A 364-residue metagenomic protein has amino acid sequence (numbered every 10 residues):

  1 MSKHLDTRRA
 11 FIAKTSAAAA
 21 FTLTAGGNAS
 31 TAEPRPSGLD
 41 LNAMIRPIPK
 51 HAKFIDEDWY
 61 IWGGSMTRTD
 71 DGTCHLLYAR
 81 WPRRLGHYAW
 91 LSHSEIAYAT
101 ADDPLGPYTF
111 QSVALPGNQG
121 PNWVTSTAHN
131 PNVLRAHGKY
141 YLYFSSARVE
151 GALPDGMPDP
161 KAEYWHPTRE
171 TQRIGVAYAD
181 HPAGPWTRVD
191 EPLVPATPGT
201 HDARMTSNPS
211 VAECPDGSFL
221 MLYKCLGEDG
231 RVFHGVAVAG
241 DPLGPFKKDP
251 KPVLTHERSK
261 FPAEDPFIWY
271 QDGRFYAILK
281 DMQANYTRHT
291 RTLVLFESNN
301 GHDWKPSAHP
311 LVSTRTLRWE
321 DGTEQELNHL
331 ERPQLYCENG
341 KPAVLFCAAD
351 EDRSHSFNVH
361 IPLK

Functional and structural regions predicted by a protein language model:
S2-K364: Carbohydrate-active catalytic/glycan-binding domains of CAZyme proteins, especially the secreted or lumenal ectodomains
